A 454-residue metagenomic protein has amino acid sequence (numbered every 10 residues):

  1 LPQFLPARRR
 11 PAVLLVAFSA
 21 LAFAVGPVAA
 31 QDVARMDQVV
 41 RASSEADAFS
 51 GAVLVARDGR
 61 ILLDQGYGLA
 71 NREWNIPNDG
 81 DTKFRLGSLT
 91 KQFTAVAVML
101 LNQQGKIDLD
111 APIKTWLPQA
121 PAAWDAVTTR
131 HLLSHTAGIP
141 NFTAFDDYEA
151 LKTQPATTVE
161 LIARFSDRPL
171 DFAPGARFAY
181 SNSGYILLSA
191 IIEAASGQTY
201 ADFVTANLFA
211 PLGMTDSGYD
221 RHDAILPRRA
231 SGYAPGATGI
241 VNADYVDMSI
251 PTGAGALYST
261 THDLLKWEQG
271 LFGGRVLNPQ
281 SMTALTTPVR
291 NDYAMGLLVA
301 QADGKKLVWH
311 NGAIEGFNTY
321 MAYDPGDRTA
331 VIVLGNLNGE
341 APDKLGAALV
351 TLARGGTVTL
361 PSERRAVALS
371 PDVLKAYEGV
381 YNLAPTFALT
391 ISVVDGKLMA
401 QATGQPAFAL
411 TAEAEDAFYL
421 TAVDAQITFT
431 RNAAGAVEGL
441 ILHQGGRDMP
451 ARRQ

Functional and structural regions predicted by a protein language model:
L1-L15: Bacterial N-terminal signal peptides that target proteins for export
A12-A24: Bacterial N-terminal signal peptides
A24, V28-A30: Boundary at the C-terminal end of the N-terminal hydrophobic targeting segment
G26, K305, G326, E340-Q454: Peripheral terminal and inter-domain segments
Q31-L86, K106-A111, T115, D167 (+1 more regions): Short, conserved catalytic-motif segment at the N-terminal edge
D37-V40, V53, G59, K83-D110 (+3 more regions): Active-site SXXK
N71, W124-P325: Short, surface-exposed loop or secondary-structure junction motifs that flank catalytic or metal-binding residues
W309, Y320-L337, G439-L442: Short, well-ordered beta-strand elements
